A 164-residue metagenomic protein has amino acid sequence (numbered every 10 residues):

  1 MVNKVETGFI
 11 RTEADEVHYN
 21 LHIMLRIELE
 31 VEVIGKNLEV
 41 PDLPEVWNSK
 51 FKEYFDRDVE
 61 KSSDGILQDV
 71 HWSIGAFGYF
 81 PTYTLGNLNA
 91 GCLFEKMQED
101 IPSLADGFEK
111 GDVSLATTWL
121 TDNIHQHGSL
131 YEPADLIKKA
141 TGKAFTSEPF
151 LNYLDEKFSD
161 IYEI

Functional and structural regions predicted by a protein language model:
M1-I164: Cation-handling catalytic/transport regions enriched in His/Asp/Glu
